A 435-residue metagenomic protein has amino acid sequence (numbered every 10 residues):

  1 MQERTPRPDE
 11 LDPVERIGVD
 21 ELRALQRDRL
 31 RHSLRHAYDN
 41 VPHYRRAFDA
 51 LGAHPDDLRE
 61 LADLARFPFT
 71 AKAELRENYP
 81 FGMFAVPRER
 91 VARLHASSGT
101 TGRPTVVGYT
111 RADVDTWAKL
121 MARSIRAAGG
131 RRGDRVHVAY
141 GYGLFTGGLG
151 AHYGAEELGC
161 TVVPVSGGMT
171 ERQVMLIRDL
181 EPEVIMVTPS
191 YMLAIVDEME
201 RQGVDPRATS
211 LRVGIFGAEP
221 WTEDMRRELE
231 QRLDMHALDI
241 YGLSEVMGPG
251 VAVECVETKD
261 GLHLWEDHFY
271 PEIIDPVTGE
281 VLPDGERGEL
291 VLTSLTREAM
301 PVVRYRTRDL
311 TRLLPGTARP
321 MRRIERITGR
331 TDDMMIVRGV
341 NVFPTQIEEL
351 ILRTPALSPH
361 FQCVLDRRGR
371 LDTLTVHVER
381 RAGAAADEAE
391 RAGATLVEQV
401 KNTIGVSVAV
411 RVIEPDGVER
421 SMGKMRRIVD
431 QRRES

Functional and structural regions predicted by a protein language model:
M1-A96, T101-K119, R123-A127, R131 (+7 more regions): Nucleotide 5′-phosphate-binding alpha/beta core
A37, S97-T100, V136, I185 (+4 more regions): Conserved S/T- and glycine-rich ATP-binding loop of Class I adenylate-forming
R111-S124, R135-A194: AMP-binding/adenylate-forming
I125-G130, G154, D205-P206: Glycine-rich helix-loop-beta junction characteristic of Rossmann-like nucleotide cofactor-binding loops
R135, Q202-W221: Conserved helix-loop-beta element of the AMP-binding
I185, V291, L295-I404, G423: AMP-binding/adenylate-forming catalytic core of the ANL superfamily
M192-S210, R227-R232: Adenylate-forming
W221-T317: Conserved AMP-binding/adenylate-forming
